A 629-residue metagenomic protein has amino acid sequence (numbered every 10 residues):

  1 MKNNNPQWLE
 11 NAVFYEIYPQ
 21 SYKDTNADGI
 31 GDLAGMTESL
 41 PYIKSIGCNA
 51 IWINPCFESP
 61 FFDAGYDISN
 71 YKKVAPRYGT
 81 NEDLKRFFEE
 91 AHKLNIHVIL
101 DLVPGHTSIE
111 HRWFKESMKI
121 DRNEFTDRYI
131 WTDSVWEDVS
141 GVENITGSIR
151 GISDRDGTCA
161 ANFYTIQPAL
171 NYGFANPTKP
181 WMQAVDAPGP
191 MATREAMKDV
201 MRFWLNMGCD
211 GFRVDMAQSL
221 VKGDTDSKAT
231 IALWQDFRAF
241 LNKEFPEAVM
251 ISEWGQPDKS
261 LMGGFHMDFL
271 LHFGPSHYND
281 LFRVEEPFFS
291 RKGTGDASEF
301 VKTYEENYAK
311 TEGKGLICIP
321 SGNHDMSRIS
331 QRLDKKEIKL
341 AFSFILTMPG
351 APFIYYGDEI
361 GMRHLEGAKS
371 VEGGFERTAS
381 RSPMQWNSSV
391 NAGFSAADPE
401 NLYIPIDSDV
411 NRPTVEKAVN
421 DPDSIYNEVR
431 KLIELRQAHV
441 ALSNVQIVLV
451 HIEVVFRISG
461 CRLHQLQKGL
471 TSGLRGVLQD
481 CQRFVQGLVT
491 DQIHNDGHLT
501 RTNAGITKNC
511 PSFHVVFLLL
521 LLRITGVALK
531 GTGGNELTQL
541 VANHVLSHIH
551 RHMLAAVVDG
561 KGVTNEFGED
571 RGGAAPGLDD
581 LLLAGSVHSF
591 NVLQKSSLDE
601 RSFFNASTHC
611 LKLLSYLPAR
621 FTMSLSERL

Functional and structural regions predicted by a protein language model:
K2-A192, N206, A217-G264, M384 (+1 more regions): Acidic/aromatic-lined carbohydrate-recognition and catalytic surfaces of CAZymes acting on diverse glycans
W8-E10, E244, Q256, L261-G264 (+5 more regions): Loop/helix patches that line or flank the sugar-binding groove of alpha-linked glycan CAZymes
M36, L84, M197, T230 (+4 more regions): Aromatic/hydrophobic pocket-lining residues that form the small-molecule binding cavity in soluble enzyme cores
T37-K44, F88, H92, K198-L205 (+6 more regions): Non-transmembrane alpha-helical segments in soluble domains of secreted/periplasmic/extracellular proteins
E89, G105-H106, H111-E124, W131-W136 (+5 more regions): Active-site-proximal helices and loops of the catalytic beta/alpha 8
I99-L100, R213, I251, P320-S321 (+1 more regions): Generic enzyme active-site microenvironment
P190-F212: An active-site-proximal structural segment forming one wall of the substrate-binding cleft that immediately precedes
H451-L629: Intrinsically disordered, low-complexity segments enriched in glycine and mixed charged residues
